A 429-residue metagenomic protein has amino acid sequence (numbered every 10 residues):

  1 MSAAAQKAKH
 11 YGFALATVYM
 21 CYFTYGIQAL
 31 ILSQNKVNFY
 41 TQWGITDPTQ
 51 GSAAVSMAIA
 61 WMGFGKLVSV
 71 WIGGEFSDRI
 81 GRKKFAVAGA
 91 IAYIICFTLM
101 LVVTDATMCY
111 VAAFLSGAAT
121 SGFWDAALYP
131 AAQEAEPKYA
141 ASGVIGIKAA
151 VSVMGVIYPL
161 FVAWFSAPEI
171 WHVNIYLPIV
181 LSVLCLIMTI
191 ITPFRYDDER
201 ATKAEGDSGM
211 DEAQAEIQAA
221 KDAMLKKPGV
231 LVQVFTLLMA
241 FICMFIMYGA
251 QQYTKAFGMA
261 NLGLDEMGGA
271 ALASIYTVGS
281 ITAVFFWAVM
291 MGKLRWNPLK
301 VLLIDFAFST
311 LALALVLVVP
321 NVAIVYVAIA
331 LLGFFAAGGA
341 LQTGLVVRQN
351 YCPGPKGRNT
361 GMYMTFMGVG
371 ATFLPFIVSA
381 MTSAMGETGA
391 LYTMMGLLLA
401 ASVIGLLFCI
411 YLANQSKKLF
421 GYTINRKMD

Functional and structural regions predicted by a protein language model:
F13-I45, A250-K255: Extracytoplasmic
L32-S33, G229-T277, I281: Extracytoplasmic gate region of multi-pass secondary transporters
V68-T104: Conserved MFS/SLC helix-loop-helix module at the cytosolic interface between two early adjacent transmembrane helices
S69-G81, S166, A283-N297, T382: Helix-to-loop junctions at the C-terminal end of transmembrane segments in multipass secondary transporters
A112-A149: Cytoplasmic helix-loop-helix junction between adjacent transmembrane helices in 12-TM secondary transporters
Y139, G143-D197: Helix-loop-helix hairpin linking two adjacent transmembrane segments in secondary transporters
N297-T343: C-terminal transmembrane helical hairpin of 12-TM major facilitator-type secondary transporters
N350-M385: A late C-terminal transmembrane helix in Major Facilitator Superfamily
